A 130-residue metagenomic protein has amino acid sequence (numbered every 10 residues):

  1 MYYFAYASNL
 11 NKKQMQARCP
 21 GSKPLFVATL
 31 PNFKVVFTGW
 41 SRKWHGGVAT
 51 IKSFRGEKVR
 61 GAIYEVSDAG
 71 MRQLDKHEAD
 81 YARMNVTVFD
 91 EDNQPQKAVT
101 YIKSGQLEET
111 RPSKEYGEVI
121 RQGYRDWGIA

Functional and structural regions predicted by a protein language model:
M1-A130: Glycine-aromatic micro-motifs
